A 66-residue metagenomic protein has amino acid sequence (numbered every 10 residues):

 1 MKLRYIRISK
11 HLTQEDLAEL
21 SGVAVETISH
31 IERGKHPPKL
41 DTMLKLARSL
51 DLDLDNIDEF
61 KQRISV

Functional and structural regions predicted by a protein language model:
K2-L20: Short basic helix-loop element that most often maps to the first helix and adjoining turn of HTH DNA-binding modules
L3, L17-A18, I28-I31, I57: Conserved hydrophobic/aromatic packing and binding residues within compact polymer-binding modules
Y5, S9, P37, S49-L52: Conserved amphipathic alpha-helical interaction elements at protein-protein interfaces in regulatory, energy-coupling
T13, T27, T42: Ser/Thr-centric signal marking residues that sit in or immediately flank functional binding/regulatory motifs
V23-H36: Recognition helix of helix-turn-helix/homeodomain-like DNA-binding domains that insert into the DNA major groove
D41, R48, D55-V66: Short, charged recognition helix plus adjacent turn of helix-turn-helix-like nucleic-acid-binding domains
